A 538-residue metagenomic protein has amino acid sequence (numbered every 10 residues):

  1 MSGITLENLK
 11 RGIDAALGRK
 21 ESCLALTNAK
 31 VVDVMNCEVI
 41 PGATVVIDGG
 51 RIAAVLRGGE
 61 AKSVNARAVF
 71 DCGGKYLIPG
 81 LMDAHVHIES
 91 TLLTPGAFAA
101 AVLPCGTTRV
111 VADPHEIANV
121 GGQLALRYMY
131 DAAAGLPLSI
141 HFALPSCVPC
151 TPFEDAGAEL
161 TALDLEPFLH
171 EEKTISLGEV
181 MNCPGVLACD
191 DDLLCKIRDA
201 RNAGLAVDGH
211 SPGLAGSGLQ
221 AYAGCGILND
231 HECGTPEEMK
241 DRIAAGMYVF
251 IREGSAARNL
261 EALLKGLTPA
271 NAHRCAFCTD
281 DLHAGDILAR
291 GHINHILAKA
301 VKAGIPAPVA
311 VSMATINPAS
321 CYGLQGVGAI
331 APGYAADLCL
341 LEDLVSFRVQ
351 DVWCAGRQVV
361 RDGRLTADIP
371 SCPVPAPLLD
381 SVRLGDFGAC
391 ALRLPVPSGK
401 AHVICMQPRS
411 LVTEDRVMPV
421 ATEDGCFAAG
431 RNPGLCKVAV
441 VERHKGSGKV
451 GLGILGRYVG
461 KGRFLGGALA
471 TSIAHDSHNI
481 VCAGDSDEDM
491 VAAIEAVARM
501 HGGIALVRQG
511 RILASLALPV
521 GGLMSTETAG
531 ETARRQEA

Functional and structural regions predicted by a protein language model:
M1-A43, I47-D48, A53, L103-C105 (+2 more regions): Active-site microenvironment of metallo-dependent hydrolases
S2-A15, K20-E21, G96-A206, A270 (+1 more regions): Divalent-metal coordination cores built from histidine and acidic residues
K20-N28, K62-A112: Replace "His-x-His-based motif
G58, P114-I117, P145-S146, N182 (+6 more regions): Short, ordered loop/turn segments at secondary-structure junctions
K75, S90-I140, A156-E171, P433 (+5 more regions): Alpha-helical scaffold segments that flank or form the walls of functional sites
I78-A84, A112-H115, A143, G178-V180 (+3 more regions): Active-site neighborhood of phospho(di)ester-bond hydrolases with catalytic His/Asp-centered motifs
E159-E179, G185-F250, A257-C278, L288-K302 (+1 more regions): Histidine/acidic residue-rich metal-binding segments in metalloenzymes
